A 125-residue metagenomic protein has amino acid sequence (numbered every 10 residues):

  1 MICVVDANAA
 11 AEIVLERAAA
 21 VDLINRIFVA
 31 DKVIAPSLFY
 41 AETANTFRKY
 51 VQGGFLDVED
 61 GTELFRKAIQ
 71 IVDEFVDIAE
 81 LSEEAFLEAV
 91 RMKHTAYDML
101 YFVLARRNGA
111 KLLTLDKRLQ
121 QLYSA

Functional and structural regions predicted by a protein language model:
M1-I2, F102-A125: Acidic, PIN/NYN-like endoribonuclease modules and their adjacent C-terminal/linker elements
M1-L38, Y50-E59, K117: Short, well-structured N-terminal submotif of metal-dependent ribonuclease cores
D22, E42, E84, Q121-L122: Phosphate- and divalent-cation-binding pockets in alpha/beta enzyme and binding domains that engage nucleotide-derived
S37-F39, D60-R91: Acidic catalytic patch
N45-Q52, R106-R107: Short glycine/serine- and small hydrophobic-enriched flexible loop segments
E74, T95, K111: Residue-level detector of anion-binding/catalytic polar loops
